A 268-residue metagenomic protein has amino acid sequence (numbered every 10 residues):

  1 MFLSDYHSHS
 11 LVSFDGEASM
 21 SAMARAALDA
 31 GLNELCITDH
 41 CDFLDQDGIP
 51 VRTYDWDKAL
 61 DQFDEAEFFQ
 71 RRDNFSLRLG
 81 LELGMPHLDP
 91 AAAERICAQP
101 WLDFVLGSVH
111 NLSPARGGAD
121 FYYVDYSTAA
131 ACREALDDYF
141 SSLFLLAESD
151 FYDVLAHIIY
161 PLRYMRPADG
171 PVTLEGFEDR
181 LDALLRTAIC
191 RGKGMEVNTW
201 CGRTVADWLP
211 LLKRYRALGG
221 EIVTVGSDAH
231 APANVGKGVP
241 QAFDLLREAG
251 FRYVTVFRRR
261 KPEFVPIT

Functional and structural regions predicted by a protein language model:
M1-H87, I96-C97, L162-E175, I222 (+2 more regions): An N-terminally biased module of ancient metal coordination in phosphate/nucleic-acid-related enzymes
M1-Y6, S10, M20, A168-T268: Charged catalytic cores and adjacent phosphate/nucleic-acid-binding surfaces used for phosphate/nucleic-acid chemistry
L32, L102, F151-Y152, G220 (+1 more regions): A structural motif
L35-I37, V105, L155, M195 (+2 more regions): Hydrophobic residues within beta-strands of alpha/beta enzymes
H40, H110, Y160-R163, W200 (+1 more regions): Flexible loop residues that form catalytic and substrate-binding hotspots at small-molecule/glycan-binding clefts
I49, T53-C190: Extended substrate/RNA-proximal surfaces in nucleic-acid metabolism proteins
